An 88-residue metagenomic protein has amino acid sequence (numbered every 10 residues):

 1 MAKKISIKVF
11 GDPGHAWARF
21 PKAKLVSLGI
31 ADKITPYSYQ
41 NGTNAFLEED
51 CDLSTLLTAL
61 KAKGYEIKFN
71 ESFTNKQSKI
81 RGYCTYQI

Functional and structural regions predicted by a protein language model:
M1-R19: Short, extreme N-terminal segment that most often corresponds to the first beta-strand
A2-I7, A31-I34, F69-N70: Intrinsically disordered, low-complexity boundary segments flanking structured domains
I7-V9, P36, A45, S72-N75: Generic structural signal for short, flexible, solvent-exposed coil/loop and linker residues
P13, K22-A23, E49-D52: Short, flexible beta-strand-to-coil junctions
H15-N41: A short, structured beta-strand/loop element
Q40-E49: A short, exposed loop/beta-hairpin motif centered on an aromatic-Gly-Thr core
E48-I88: Short, compact, well-ordered microdomains
